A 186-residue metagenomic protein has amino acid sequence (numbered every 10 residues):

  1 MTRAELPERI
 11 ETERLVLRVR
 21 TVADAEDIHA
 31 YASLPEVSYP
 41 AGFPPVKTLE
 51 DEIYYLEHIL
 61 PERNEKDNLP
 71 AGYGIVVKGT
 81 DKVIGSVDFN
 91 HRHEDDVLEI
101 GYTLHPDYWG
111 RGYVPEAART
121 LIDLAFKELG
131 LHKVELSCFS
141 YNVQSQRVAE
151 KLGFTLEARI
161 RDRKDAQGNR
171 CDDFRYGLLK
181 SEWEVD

Functional and structural regions predicted by a protein language model:
M1-S38, G72-D186: Acyl-donor (CoA/ACP) binding surface of acyl/acetyltransferases
A32, A41, R63-E65: Hydrophobic residues in alpha-helical segments
E36-H58: Conserved GNAT-fold acetyl-CoA-binding loop/helix
F43-P44, D67, D96: Short, surface-exposed helix-loop/turn micro-motifs enriched in polar/charged residues
I59-G74: A short helix-loop-beta-strand connector motif used in the catalytic cores of GNAT acetyltransferases and, in some
